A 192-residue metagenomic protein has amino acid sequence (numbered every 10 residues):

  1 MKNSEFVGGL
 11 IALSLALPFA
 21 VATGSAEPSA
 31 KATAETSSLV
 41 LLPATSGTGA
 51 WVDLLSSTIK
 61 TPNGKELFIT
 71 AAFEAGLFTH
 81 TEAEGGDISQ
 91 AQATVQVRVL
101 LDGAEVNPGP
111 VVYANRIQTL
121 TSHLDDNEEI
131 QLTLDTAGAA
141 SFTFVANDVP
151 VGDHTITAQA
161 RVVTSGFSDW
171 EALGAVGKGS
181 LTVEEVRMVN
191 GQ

Functional and structural regions predicted by a protein language model:
M1-L10: Bacterial N-terminal signal peptides that target proteins for export
G9-P18: Bacterial N-terminal signal peptides
V21-Q192: Extracellular jelly-roll beta-sandwich "head" domains, especially the C-terminal globular C1q domain
